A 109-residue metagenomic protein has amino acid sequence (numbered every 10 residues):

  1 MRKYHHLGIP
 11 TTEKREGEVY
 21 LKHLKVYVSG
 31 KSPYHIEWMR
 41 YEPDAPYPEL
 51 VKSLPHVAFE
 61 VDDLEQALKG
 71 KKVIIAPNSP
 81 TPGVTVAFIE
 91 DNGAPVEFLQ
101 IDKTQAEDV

Functional and structural regions predicted by a protein language model:
M1-Y47, K72-V109: Vicinal oxygen chelate
L50-P80: Mid-chain, well-packed structural core segment of small domains
